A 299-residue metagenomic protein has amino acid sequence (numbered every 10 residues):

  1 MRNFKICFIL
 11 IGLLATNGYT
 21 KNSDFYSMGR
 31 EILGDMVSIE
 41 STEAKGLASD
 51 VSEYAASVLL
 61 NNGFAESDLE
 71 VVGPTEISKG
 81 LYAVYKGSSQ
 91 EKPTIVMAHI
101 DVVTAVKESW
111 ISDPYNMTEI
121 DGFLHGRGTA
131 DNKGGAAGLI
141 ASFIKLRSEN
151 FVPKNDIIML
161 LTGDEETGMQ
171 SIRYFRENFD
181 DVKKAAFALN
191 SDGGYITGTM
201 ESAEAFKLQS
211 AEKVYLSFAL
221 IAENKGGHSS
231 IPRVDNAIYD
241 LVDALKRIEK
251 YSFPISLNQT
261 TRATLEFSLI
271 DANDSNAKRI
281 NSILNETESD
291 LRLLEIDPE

Functional and structural regions predicted by a protein language model:
K5-A15: Bacterial N-terminal signal peptides
T16-T20: Sec/Tat signal peptide C-region and signal peptidase I cleavage site
K21-R127, L146-N155: Acidic/His- and Gly-rich active-site-bordering loop/insert found across diverse amide/peptide-bond hydrolases
S78, E91, S112, K154 (+4 more regions): Short, solvent-exposed loop/turn segments at the edges of secondary structure
L124, A130-K207: Acidic/histidine-rich catalytic neighborhood of metal-dependent amide-processing enzymes
D180, G194-E201, S210-Y215, S229-E299: Acidic-enriched catalytic cores of C-N bond-cleaving enzymes acting on peptides and small amides
E201-E204, I221-H228: Flexible glycine/proline-enriched surface loops and loop-helix/loop-strand junctions
